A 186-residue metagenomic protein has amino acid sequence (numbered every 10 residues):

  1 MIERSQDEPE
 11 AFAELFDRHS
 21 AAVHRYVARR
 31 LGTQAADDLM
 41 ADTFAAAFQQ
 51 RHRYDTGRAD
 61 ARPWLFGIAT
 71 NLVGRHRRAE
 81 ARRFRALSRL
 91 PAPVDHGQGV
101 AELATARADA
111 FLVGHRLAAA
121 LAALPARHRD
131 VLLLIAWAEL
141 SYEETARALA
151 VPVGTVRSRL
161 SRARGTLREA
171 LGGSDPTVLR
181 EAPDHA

Functional and structural regions predicted by a protein language model:
M1-A22, D184-A186: N-terminal module of bacterial RNA polymerase sigma factors
Q6-E14, H24-D42, T56: Short, charged helix-capping/linker segments at alpha-helix termini
F16-Q34, Q49-Q50, L121, G173: Amphipathic, Lys/Arg- and hydrophobic-enriched alpha-helical face
D38-A45, A59-N71: Structural recognition of an alpha-helix C-terminal capping motif at a helix-to-coil junction
Q49-T56, G67-R89, A110, R162: Arg/Lys-rich amphipathic alpha helix in sigma70-family domain 2
R83-A110, G114: Internal acidic/polar
R85, A119, R147-A148, R164-A186: C-terminal edge and immediately downstream basic/flexible tail or linker adjoining helix-turn-helix-like DNA-binding
A119-D130, A138-T155, E169: Helix-turn-helix DNA-binding module
